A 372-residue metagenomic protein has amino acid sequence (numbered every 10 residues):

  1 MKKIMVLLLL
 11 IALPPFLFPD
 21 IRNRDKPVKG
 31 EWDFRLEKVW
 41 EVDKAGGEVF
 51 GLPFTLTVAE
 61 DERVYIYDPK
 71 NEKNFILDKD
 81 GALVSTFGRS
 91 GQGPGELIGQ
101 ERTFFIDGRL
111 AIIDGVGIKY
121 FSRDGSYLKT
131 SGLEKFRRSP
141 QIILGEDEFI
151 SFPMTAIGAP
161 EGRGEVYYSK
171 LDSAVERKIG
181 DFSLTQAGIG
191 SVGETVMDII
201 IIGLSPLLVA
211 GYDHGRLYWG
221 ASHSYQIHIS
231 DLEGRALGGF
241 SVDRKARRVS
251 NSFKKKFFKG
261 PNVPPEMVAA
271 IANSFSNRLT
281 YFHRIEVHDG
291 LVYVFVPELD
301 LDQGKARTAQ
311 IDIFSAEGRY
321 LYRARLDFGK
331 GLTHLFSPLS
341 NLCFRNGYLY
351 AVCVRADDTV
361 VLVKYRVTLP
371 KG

Functional and structural regions predicted by a protein language model:
I4-L13: Sec-dependent N-terminal signal peptides
L13-G372: Eukaryotic scaffold repeat domains enriched in small/polar residues
